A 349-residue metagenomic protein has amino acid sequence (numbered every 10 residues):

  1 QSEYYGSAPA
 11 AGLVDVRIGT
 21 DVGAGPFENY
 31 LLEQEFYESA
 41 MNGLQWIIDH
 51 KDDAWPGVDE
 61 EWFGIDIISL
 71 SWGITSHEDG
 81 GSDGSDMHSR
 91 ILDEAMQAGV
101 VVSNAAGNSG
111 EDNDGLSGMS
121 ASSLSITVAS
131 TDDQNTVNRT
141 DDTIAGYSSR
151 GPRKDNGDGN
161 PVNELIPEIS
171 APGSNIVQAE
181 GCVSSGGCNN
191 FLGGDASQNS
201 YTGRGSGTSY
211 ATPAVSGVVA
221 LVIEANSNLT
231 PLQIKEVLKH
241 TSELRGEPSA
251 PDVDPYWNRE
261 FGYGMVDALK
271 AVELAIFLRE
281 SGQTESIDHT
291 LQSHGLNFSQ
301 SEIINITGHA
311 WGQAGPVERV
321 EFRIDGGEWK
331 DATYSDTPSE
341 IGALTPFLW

Functional and structural regions predicted by a protein language model:
Q1-E38, D59-D66, Q97, A121-S125 (+5 more regions): Subtilisin-like serine protease catalytic core
E3-Y5, D15, V58, I65-S69 (+3 more regions): C-terminal subdomain of the subtilisin-like protease fold in secreted/lumenal serine endopeptidases
I47-S82, A105: Short acidic, glycine-rich surface-loop motifs adjacent to enzyme active sites
G73-T75, V101, G107-E111, D133 (+1 more regions): Catalytic metal-binding/acid-base residues of hydrolase active sites
G84-V102: Catalytic-core regions built around general acid/base machinery
N108-L124: Glycine-rich, charge-decorated loop segments at or immediately adjacent to ligand/cofactor-binding or catalytic sites
S120-A220, E224, F261, K270: Extracellular S/T/G-rich loop segment that most often corresponds to the catalytic His/Ser-adjacent loop
Q283-W349: Long, low-complexity serine/threonine/glycine- and acidic-rich segments characteristic of extracellular
